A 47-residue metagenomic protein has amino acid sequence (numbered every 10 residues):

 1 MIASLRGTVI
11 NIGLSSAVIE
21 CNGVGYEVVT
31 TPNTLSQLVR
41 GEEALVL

Functional and structural regions predicted by a protein language model:
M1-L47: A positional/architectural concept
